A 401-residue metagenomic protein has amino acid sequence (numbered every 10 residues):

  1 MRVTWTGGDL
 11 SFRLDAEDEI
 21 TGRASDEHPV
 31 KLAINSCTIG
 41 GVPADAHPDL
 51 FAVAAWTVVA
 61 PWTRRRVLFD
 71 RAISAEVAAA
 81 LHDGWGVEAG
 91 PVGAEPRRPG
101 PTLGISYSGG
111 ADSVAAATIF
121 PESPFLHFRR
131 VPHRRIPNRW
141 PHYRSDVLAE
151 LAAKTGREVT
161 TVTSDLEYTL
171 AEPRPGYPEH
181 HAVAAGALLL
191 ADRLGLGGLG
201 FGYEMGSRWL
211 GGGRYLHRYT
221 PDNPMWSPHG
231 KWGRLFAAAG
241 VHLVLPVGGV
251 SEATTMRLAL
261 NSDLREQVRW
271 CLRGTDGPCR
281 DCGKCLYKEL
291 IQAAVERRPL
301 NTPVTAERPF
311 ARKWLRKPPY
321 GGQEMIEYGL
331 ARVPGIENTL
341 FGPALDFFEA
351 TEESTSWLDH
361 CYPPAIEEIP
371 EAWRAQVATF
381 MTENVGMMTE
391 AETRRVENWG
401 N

Functional and structural regions predicted by a protein language model:
M1-S11, A16, D45, D49 (+5 more regions): Nucleotide-activated chemistry modules centered on ATP-dependent adenylation/adenylyltransferase
M1-V42: Long, basic/Gly/Ser/Thr-rich N-terminal segments that mediate initial subcellular attachment or targeting
S108: Conserved adenosyl
